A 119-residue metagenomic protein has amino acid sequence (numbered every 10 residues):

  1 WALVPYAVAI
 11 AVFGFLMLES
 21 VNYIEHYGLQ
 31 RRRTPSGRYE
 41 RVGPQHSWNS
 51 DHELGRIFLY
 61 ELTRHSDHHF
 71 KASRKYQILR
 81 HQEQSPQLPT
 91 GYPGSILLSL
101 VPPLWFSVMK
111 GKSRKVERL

Functional and structural regions predicted by a protein language model:
W1-Y6: Helix-coil boundary and interhelical linker segments in multi-pass alpha-helical membrane proteins
A7, F13-L119: Cytosolic/stromal cytosol-facing helical appendages immediately following the last transmembrane segment
